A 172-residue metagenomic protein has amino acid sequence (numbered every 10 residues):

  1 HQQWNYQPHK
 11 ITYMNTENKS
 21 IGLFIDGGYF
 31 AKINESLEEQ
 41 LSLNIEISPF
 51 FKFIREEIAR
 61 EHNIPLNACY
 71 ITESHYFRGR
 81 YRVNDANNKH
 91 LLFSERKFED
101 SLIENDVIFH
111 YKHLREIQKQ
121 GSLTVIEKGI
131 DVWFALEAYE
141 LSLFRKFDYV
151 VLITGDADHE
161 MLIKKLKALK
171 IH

Functional and structural regions predicted by a protein language model:
W4, P8-I126, H172: Domain-level signal for Mg2+-assisted phosphodiester chemistry and nucleotide/NA-binding surfaces in nucleic-acid
Y76-R78, E140-L143: A short alpha-helix capping/helix-coil boundary motif
T124, K128-V132, L141-H172: Active-site histidine-anchored catalytic micro-motif
